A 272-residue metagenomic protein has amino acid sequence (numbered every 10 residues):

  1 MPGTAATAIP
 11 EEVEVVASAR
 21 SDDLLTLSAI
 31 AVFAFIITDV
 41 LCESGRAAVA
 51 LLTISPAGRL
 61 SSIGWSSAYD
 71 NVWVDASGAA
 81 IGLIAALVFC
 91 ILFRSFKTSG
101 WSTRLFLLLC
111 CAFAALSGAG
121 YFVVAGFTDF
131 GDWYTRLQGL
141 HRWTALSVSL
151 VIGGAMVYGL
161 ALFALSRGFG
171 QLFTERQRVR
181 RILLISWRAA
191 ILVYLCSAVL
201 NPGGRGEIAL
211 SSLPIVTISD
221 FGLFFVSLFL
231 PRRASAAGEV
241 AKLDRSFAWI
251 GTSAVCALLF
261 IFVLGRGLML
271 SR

Functional and structural regions predicted by a protein language model:
A5-S18, G168-I185, S235-S246: Membrane-interfacial, low-structure loops and terminal tails that flank and connect transmembrane helices in multi-pass
S18-F33, S99-C111, R245-G251: Alpha-helical transmembrane segments and their helix-start/interface "positive-inside/aromatic belt" motifs in integral
D22, I30-A86: Small-residue-rich helix-interface/hinge motifs
V32-F33, D244-L270: Final/C-terminal transmembrane alpha-helix of multipass membrane proteins
A47-A57, A115-D132, R266-S271: Membrane-helix interface motif
S55-I63, F130-G139, G168-R178, A236-E239: Cytosolic, membrane-interface loops and tails of multi-pass inner-membrane proteins
S66-G168, S186-N201, L223-P231, C256: Metalloprotease/metallohydrolase-associated module, dominated by Zn2+-dependent proteases
N201-F225: Short alpha-helical packing/oligomerization segments
